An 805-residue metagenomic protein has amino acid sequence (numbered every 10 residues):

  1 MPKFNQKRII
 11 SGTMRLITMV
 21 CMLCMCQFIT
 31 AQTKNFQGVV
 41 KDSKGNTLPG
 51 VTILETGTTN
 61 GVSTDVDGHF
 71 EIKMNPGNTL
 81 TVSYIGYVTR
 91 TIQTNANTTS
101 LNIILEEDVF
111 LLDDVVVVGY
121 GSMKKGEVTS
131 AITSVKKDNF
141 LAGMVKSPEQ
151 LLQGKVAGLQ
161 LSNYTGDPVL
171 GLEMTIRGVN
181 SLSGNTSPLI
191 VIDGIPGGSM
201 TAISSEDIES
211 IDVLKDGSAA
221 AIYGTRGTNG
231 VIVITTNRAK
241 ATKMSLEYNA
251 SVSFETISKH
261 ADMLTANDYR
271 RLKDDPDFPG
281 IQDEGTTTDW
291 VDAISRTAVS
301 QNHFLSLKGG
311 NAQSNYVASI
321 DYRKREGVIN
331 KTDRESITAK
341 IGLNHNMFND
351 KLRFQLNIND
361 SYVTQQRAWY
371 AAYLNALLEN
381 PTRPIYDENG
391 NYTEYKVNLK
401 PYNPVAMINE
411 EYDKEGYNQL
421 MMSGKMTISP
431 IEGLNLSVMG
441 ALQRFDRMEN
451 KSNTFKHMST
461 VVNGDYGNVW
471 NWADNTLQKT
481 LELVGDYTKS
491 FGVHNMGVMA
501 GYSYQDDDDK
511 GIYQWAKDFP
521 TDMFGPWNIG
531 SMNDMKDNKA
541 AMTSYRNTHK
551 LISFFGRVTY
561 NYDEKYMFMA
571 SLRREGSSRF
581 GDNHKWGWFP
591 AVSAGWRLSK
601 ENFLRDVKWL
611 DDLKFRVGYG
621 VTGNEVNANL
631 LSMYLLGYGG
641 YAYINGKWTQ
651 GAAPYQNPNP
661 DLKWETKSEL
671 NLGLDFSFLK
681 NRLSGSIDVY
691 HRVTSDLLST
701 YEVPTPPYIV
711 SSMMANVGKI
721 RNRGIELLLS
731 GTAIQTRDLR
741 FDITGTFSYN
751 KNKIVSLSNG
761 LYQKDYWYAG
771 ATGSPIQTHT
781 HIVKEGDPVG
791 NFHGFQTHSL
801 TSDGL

Functional and structural regions predicted by a protein language model:
M1-K340, N344-M347, R353-Q355, N359-S361 (+3 more regions): Short, small/polar-rich motifs associated with maturation and membrane association, primarily at protein termini
N60-G61, S218-A219, T460, T705-M713: Solvent-exposed beta-strand/loop surfaces of large extracellular or lumenal domains
K125-G126, I222-G224, T242-K243, I257-K259 (+5 more regions): Switch/connector loops and helix/strand junctions flanking conserved nucleotide-binding motifs in nucleotide-processing
F140, S187, D193, R270 (+6 more regions): Extracellular/periplasmic, surface-exposed regions of secreted and cell-surface proteins
Q365-L378, L757-Q763: Low-complexity intrinsically disordered tracts that form flexible linkers/tails across taxa
A372-V405: Acidic, glycine-rich flexible loop segments
N791, Q796-L805: Short, intrinsically disordered, charge-balanced linker/junction segments flanking boundaries in proteins
